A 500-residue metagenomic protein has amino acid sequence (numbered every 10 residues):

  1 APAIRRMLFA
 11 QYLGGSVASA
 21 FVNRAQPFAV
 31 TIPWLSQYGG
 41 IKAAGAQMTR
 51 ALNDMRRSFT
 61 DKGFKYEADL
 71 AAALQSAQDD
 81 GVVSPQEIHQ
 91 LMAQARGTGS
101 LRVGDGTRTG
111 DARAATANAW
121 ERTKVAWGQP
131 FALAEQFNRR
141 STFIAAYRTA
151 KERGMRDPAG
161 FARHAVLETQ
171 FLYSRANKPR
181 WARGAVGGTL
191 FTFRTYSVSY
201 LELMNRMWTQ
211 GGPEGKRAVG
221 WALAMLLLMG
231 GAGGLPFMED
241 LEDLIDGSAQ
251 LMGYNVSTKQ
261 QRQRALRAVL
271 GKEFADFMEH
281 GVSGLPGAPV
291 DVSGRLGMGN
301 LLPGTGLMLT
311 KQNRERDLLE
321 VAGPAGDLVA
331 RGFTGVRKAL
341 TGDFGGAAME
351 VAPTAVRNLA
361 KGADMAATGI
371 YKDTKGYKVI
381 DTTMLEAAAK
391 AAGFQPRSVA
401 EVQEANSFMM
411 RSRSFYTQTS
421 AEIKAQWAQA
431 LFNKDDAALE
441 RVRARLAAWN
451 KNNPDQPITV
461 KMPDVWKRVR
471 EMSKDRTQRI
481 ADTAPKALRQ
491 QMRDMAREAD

Functional and structural regions predicted by a protein language model:
A1, F137-A159, L285-L296, N313 (+1 more regions): Short, amphipathic alpha-helical segments
A1-M278: Hydrophobic, often aromatic-rich secondary-structure segments at membrane interfaces
P2, L8, Y12, S16 (+14 more regions): Coil-to-alpha-helix initiation sites in intrinsically disordered, low-complexity, charged segments
G14, A18, V22-A25, A29 (+12 more regions): Membrane-interacting alpha-helical segments
F28, I32, S36, L244-V256 (+7 more regions): Membrane-interface elements of multi-pass transporters and channels
L101, T123, W127, L235 (+6 more regions): Short, aromatic- and cysteine-enriched interfacial helices/patches that mediate contacts at lipid membranes
M238-G326: Glycine-enriched catalytic-core subsegment of oxygenase/oxidase enzymes
L318, R337-D500: Hydrophobic alpha-helical segments
